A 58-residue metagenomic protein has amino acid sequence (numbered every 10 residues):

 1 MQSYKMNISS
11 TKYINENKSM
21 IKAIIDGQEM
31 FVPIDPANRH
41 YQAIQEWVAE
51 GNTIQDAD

Functional and structural regions predicted by a protein language model:
M1-D58: Interaction-interface detector
